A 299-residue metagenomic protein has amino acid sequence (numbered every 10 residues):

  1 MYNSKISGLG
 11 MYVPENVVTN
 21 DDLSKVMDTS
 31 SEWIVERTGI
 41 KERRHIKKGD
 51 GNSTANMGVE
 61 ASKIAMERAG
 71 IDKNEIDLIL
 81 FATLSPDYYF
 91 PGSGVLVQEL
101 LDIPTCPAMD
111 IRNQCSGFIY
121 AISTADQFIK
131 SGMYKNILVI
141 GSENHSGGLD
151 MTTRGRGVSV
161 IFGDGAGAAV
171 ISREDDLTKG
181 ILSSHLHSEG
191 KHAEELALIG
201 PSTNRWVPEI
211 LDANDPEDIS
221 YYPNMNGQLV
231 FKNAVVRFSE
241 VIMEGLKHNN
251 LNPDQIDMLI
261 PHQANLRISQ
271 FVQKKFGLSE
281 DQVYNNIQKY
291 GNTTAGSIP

Functional and structural regions predicted by a protein language model:
M1-D50, T153-K232, E240: Condensing-enzyme catalytic core mediating Claisen C-C bond formation in acyl metabolism
I6-G8, I34, A65, I76-I79 (+7 more regions): Buried hydrophobic positions in well-ordered alpha/beta secondary-structure cores of metabolic enzymes
Y12, A82-Y88, N113-F118, G141-G147 (+2 more regions): Acidic, glycine-rich active-site loops and adjacent beta-strand->loop/helix elements that engage anionic groups
M27-E36, Y88-D102, V139-G148, P208-D215 (+1 more regions): Acidic-glycine-rich active-site phosphate/pyrophosphate-binding loop
A55-S62, S85-P86, E99, I103-P107 (+5 more regions): Claisen-condensing/thiolase-fold acyl-transfer catalytic domains that form or cleave C-C bonds in fatty acid
A61-D77, E240-D257: Phosphate/pyrophosphate-binding loops at sites that engage ATP/ADP/AMP, CoA/4′-phosphopantetheine, polyphosphate
R68, D72-P104: Anion-binding (especially nucleotide phosphate/pyrophosphate-binding) glycine-rich loop and adjoining beta-alpha core
K130-A166: Flexible, glycine-rich active-site loops centered on histidine and acidic residues that chelate a metal or position
